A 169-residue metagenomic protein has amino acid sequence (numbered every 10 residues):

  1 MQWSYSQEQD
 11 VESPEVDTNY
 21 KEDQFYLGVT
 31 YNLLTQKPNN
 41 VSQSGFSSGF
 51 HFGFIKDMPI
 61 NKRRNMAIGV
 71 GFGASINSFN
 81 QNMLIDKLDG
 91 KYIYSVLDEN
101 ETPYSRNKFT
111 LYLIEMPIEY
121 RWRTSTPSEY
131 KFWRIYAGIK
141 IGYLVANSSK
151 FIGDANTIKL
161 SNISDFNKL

Functional and structural regions predicted by a protein language model:
M1-V11: Bacterial Sec-dependent N-terminal signal peptides
Q9-E22, P59-M66, S125-F132: Short loop/turn motifs that connect adjacent beta-strands in outer-membrane beta-barrel proteins
S13, K37-S42, E101-N107, K159-F166: Extracellular loop and loop/strand-boundary signature of outer-membrane beta-barrel proteins
D23-V29, M66-F72, I114-M116, W133-I139: Transmembrane beta-strands of outer-membrane beta-barrel proteins
V29-T35, F72-N80, W122-T124, I139-N147: Transmembrane beta-strands of outer-membrane beta-barrel pores
L33-G53: Surface-exposed strand-loop-strand hairpins of Gram-negative outer-membrane beta-barrel proteins
P38-S42, N80-K87, N147-A155: Outer-membrane beta-barrel translocator domains and adjoining extracellular loop/strand segments of Gram-negative
R106-L169: Outer-membrane beta-barrel transmembrane domain signature
